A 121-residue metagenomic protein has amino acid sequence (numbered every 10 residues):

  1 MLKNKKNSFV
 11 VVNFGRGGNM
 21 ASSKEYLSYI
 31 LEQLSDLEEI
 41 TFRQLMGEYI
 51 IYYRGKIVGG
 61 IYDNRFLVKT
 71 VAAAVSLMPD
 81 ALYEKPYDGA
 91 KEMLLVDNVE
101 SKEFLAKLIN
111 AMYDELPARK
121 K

Functional and structural regions predicted by a protein language model:
L2-K121: Charge-dense, helix-prone N-terminal extensions
